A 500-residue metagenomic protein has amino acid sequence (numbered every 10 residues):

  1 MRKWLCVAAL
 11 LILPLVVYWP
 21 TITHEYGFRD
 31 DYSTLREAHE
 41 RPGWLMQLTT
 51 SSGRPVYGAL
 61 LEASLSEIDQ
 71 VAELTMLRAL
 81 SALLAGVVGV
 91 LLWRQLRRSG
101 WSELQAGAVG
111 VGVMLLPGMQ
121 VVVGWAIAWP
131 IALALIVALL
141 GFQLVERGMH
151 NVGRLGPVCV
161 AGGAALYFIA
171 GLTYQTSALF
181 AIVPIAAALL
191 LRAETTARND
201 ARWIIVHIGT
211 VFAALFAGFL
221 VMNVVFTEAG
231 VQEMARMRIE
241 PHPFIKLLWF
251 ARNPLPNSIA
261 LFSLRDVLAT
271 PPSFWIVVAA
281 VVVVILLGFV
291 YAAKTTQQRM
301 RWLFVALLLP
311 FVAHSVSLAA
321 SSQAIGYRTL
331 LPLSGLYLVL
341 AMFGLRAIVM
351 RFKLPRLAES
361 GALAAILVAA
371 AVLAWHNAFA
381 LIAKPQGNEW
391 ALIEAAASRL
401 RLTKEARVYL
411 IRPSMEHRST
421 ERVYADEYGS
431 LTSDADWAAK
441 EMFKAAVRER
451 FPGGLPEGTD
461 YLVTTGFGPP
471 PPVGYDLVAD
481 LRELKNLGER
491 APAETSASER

Functional and structural regions predicted by a protein language model:
R2-V56, L61-A108, R198-I208, V225-E233 (+3 more regions): Intrinsically disordered, polar/acidic, low-complexity terminal segments
W93-G118, L135-I136, V152-P157: Transmembrane-helix signature of polytopic, membrane-embedded enzymes that assemble or transfer cell-envelope glycans
A138-C159, A170, R192-R198: Membrane-interface transmembrane helices that cradle and orient dolichyl/undecaprenyl
P157-Q175, F180: Membrane-interface alpha helices of multi-pass inner-membrane proteins
F180-A213: Perimembrane helix-loop-helix junctions
A260-M300: Hydrophobic, aromatic-rich transmembrane alpha-helices and their immediate juxtamembrane boundary segments
T295-A319, I366: Transmembrane alpha-helix segments characteristic of polytopic inner-membrane glycan-assembly/cell-envelope
L309, V316-V349: Hydrophobic/aromatic-rich transmembrane helices and adjacent perimembrane loops
